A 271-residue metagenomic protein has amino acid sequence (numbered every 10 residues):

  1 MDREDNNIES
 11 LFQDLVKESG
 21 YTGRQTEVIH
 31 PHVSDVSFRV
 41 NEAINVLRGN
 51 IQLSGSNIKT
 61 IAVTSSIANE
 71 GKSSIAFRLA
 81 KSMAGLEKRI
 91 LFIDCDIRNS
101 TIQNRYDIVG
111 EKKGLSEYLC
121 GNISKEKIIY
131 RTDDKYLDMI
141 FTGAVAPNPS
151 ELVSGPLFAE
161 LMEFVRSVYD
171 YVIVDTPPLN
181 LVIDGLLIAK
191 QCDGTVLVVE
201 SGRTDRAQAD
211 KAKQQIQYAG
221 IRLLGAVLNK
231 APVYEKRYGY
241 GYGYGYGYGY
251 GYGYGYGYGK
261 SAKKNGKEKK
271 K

Functional and structural regions predicted by a protein language model:
M1-K271: P-loop NTP-binding module
